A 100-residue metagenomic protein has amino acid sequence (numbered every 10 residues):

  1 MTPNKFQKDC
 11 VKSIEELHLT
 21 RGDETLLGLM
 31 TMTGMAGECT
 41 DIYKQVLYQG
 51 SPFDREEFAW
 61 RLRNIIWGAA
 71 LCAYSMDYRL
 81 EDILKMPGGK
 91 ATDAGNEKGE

Functional and structural regions predicted by a protein language model:
M1-E100: Flexible "arm" and connector segments at domain edges
